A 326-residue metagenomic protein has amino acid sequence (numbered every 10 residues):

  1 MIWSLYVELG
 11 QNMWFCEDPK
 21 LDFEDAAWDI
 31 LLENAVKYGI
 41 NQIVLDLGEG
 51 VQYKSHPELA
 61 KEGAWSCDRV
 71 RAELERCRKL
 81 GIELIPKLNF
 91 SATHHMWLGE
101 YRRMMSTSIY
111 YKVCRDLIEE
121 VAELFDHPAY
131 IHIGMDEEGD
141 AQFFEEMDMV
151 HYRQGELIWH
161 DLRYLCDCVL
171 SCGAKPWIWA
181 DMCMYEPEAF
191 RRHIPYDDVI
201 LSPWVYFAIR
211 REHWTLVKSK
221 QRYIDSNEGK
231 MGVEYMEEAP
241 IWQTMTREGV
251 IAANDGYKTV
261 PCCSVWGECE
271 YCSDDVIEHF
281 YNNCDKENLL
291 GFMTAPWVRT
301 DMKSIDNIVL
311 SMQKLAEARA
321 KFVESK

Functional and structural regions predicted by a protein language model:
M1-W3: Extreme N-terminal starter segment of soluble prokaryotic enzymes
Y6-I200, V205: Aromatic-lined carbohydrate-binding surfaces of glycoside hydrolases
E24-D29, A64-V70, Y110-R115, Q154-Y164 (+3 more regions): Well-ordered, non-membrane alpha-helical segments in soluble/globular domains
P86-G99, P128-G139, W177-C183, S219-E238 (+3 more regions): Short secondary-structure transition/capping segments
A141-Q142, Y185-E188, I209-E212, E268-E270 (+1 more regions): Short acidic/glycine-rich loop or secondary-structure boundary segments that cap or lie
F144-E146, H213-W214, I305-D306: Short aromatic-enriched loop/helix-cap "lid" or pocket-rim segments at secondary-structure transitions that line
P187-V265: Glycoside hydrolase catalytic-domain groove-lining segments
D255-K326: Substrate-binding cleft of secreted/luminal carbohydrate-active enzymes
